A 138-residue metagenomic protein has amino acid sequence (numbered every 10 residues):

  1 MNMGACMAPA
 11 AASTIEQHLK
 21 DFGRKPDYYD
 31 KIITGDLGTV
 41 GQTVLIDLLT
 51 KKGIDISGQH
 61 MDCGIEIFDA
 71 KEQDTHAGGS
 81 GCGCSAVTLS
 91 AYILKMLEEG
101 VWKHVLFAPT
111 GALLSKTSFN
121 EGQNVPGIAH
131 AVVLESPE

Functional and structural regions predicted by a protein language model:
N2-K20: Active-site glycine-rich loop that binds ribose-phosphate moieties when present
G4-A8, D30-E138: Claisen-condensing/thiolase-fold acyl-transfer catalytic domains that form or cleave C-C bonds in fatty acid
T14-Y28, M96: Phosphate/pyrophosphate-binding loops at sites that engage ATP/ADP/AMP, CoA/4′-phosphopantetheine, polyphosphate
